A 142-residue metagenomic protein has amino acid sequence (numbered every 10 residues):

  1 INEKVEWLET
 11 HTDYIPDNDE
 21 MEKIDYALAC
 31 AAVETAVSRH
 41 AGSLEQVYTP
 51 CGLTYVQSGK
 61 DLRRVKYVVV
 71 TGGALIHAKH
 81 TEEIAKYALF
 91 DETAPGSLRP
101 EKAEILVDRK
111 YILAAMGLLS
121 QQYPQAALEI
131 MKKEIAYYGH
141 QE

Functional and structural regions predicted by a protein language model:
I1-E142: Helical "lid/coupling" subdomains associated with nucleotide-phosphate turnover
